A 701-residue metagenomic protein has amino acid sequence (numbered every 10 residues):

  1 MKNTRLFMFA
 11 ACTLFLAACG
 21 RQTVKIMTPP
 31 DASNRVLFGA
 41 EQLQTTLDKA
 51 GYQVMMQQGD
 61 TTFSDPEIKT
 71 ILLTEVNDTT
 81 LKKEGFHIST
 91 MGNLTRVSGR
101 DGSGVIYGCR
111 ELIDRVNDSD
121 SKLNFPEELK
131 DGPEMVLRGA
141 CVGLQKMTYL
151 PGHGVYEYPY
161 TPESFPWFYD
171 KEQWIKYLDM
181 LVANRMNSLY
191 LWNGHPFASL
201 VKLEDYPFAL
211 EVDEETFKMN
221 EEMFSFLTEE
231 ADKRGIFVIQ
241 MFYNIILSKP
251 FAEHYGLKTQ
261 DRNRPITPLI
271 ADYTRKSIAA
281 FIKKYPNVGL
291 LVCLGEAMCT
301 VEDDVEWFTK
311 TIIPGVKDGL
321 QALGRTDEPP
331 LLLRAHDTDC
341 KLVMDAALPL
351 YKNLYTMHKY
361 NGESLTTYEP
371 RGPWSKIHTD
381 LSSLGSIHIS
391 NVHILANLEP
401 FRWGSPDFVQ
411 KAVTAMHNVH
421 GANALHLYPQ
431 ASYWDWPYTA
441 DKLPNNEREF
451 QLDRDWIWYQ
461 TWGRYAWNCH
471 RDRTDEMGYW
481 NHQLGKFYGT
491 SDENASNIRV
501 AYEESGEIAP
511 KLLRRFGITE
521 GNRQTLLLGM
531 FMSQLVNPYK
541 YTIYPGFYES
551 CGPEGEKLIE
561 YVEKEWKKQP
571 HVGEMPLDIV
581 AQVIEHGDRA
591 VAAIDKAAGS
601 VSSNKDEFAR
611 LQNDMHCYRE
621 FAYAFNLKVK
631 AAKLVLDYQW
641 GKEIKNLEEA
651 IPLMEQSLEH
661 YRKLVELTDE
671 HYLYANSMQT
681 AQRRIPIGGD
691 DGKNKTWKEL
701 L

Functional and structural regions predicted by a protein language model:
M1-T23: Bacterial Sec-dependent N-terminal signal peptides
T23-K25, G39-Q42, T46, T79-T267 (+4 more regions): Feature activates predominantly on carbohydrate-active enzymes
A40-G59: N-terminal segment of the mature soluble domain
M55-K82: Short, well-ordered secondary-structure micro-motifs within conserved domains or adaptor modules
G154, P429, F450-I685: C-terminal non-catalytic alpha-helical accessory regions
W167, N187, E221, F226 (+5 more regions): Catalytic-core regions of glycoside hydrolase
Q679-L701: A eukaryotic intrinsically disordered, low-complexity regulatory tract that is acidic and Ser/Pro-rich, enriched
